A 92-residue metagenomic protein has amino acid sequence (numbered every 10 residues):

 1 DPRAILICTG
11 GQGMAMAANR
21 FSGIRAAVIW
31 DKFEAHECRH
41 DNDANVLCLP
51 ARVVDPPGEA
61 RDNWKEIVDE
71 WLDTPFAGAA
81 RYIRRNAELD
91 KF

Functional and structural regions predicted by a protein language model:
D1-I29: Helix-adjacent hinge/juxtasegments
K32-F92: C-terminal binding/interaction regions
